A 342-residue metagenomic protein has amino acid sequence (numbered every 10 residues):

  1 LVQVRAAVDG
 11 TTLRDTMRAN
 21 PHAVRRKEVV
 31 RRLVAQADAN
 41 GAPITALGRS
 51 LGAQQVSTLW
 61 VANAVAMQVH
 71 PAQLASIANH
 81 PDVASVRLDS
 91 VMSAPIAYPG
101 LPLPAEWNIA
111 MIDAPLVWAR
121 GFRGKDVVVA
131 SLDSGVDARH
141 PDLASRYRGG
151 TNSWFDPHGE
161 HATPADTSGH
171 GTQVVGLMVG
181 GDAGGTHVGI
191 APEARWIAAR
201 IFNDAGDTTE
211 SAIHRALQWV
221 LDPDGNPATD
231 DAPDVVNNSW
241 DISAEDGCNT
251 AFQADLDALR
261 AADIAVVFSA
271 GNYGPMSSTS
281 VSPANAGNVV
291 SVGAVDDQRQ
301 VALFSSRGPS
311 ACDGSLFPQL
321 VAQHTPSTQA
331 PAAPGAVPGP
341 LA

Functional and structural regions predicted by a protein language model:
L1-A97: Inhibitory N-terminal propeptides of secreted protease zymogens
A6-G10, A62-N63, A72-L74, S90-A94 (+12 more regions): Solvent-exposed loop/turn segments at secondary-structure junctions within structured extracellular/periplasmic domains
T12-D15, N79, I96-G100, H140-S145 (+6 more regions): Short, solvent-exposed loop/turn and secondary-structure capping segments
L13-R14, Q54, S85, A105 (+7 more regions): Subtilisin-like serine protease catalytic core
P141-R148, F155-D156, G225, A294-A342: Catalytic-core environment of secreted peptidases
A216-L221, D255, L259, P275-S278 (+1 more regions): Hydrophobic, small-residue-rich alpha-helical packing segments that form membrane-like cores
V220-G247, S269-A270: Short acidic, glycine-rich surface-loop motifs adjacent to enzyme active sites
C248-V266: Catalytic-core regions built around general acid/base machinery
